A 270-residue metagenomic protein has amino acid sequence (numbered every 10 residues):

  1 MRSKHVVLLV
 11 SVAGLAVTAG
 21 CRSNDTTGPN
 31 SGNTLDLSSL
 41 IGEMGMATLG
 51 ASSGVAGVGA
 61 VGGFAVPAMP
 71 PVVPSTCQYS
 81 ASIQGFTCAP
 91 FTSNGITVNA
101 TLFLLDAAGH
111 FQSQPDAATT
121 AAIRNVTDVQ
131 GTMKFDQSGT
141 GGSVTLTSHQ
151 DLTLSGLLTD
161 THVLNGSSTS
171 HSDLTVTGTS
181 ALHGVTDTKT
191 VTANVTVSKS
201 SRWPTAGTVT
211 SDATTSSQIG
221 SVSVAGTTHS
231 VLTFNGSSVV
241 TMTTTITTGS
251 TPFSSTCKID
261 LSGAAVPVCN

Functional and structural regions predicted by a protein language model:
M1-L8: Bacterial N-terminal signal peptides that target proteins for export
S11-A13: Hydrophobic helical h-region of N-terminal Sec-dependent signal peptides in bacterial secretory/periplasmic proteins
V17-G20: C-terminal motif of bacterial Sec signal peptides marking the signal peptidase cleavage site
R22-N270: Low-complexity, intrinsically disordered segments exposed to solvent
